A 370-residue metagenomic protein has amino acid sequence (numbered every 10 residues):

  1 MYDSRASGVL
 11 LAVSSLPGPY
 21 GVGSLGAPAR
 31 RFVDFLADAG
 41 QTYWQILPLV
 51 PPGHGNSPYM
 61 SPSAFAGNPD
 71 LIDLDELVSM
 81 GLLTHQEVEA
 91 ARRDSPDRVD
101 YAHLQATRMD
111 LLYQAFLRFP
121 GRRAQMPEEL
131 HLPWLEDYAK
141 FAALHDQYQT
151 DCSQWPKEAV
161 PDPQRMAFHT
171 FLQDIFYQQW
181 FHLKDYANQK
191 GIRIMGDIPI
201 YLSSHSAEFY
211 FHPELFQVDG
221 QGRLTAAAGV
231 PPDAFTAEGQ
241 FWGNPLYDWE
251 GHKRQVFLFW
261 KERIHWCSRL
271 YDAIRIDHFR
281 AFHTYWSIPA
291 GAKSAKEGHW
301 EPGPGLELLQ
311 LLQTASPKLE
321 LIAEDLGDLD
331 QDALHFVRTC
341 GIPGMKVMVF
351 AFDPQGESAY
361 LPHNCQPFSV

Functional and structural regions predicted by a protein language model:
M1-R5, A12, N56-Y177, L202-V370: Alpha-amylase-like alpha-glycosidases and glucanotransferases acting on alpha-linked glucans and related
M1-R5, L10-D38, T170-L172: Asp/Glu-centered strand-loop micro-motifs enriched in Gly/Pro and often flanked by an aromatic residue
Y2, A27-P52, W266-A273: Catalytic domains of carbohydrate-active enzymes, especially glycoside hydrolases
L36, I46, F141, A187 (+3 more regions): Conserved, mostly hydrophobic/aromatic
A37, W180-N188, Q313, V337-R338: Surface-exposed amphipathic alpha-helices with a cationic face
Q41-T42, I192, L319, I342: Short glycine/serine/threonine/alanine-rich loop segments
H169, Q173-L202: Conserved, well-ordered alpha-helix/loop/beta-strand core segments that scaffold catalytic motifs
